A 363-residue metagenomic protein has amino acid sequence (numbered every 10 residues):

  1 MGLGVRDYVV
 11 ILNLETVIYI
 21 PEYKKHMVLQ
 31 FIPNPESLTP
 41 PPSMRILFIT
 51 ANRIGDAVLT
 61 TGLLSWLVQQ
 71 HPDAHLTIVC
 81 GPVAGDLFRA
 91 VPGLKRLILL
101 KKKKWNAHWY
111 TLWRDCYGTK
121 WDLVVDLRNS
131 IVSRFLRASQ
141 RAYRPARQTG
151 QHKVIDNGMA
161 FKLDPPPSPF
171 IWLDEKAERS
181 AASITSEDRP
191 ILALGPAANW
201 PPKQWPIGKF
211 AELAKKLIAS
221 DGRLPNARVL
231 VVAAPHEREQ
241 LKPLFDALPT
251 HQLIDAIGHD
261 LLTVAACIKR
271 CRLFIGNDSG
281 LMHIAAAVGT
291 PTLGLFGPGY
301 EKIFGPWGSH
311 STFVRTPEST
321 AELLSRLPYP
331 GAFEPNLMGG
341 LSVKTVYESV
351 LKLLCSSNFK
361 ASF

Functional and structural regions predicted by a protein language model:
G2-G4: Residue-identity detector for glycine
R6-D7, I11, E15-F363: Catalytic machinery of carbohydrate-active enzymes, primarily nucleotide-sugar-dependent glycosyltransferases
